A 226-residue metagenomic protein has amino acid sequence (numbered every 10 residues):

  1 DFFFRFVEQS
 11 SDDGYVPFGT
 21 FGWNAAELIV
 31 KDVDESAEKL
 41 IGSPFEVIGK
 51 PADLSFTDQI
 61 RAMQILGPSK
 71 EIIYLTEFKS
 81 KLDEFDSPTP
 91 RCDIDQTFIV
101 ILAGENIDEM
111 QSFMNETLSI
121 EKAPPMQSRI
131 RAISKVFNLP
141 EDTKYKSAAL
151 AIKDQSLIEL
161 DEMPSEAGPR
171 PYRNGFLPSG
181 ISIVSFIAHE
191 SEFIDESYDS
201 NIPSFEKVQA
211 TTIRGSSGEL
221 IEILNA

Functional and structural regions predicted by a protein language model:
D1-E8, W23: Extended catalytic-interface subdomain
R5, E27-L28, D34-Q96, I101-L102 (+2 more regions): Vicinal oxygen chelate
S10-Y15, R131-K135, R170-R173: ER-lumen resident redox/N-glycosylation machinery signature
S11-T20, K31: Post-signal peptide N-terminal segment of secreted/secretory-pathway proteins
Y15-F18, P90-R91, L139, N174-F176: Short consensus segments that form the blades of beta-propeller domains, in both extracellular/periplasmic
F21-A25, T97-F98, S179-I181: Eukaryotic phosphotyrosine signaling hubs
D108-L118, K122: Conserved active-site alpha-helix within GNAT-family acetyltransferase domains
A167-G168, R173-I187: Low-complexity, glycine/alanine/valine/leucine- and proline-rich hydrophobic stretches
